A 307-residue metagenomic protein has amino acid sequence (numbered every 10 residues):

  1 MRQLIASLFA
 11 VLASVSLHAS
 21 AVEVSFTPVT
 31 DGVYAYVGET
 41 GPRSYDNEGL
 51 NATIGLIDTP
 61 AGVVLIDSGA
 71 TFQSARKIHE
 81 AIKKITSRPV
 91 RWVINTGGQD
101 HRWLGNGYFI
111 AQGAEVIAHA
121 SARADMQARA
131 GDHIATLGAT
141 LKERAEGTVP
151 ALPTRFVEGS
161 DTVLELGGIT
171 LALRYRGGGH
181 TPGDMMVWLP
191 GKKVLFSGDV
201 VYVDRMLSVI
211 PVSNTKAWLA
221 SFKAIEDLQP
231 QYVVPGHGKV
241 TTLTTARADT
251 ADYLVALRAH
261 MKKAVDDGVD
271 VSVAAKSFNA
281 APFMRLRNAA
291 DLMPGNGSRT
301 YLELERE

Functional and structural regions predicted by a protein language model:
M1-F9: Bacterial N-terminal signal peptides that target proteins for export
S14-A19: N-terminal signal peptide c-region/cleavage motif recognized by signal peptidases
T30-A81, V187-G198: Conserved beta-strand hairpin/beta-sheet module of binuclear metal-dependent hydrolase folds, prominently
G32, I57, D67, I82 (+10 more regions): Divalent metal-coordination and catalytic microenvironments
V37-A52, M126-A128, A135, R205-S213: Acidic/histidine-rich helix-loop elements that form or flank divalent-metal/phosphate-binding sites at the catalytic
G62-V64, S68-F72, V163, T170-A256 (+1 more regions): Metallo-beta-lactamase
E80-S160, P182, A259: Active-site HxH/HxHxD metal-binding segment of metal-dependent hydrolases
D227-Q229, V240-E307: Accessory terminal helices/loops
